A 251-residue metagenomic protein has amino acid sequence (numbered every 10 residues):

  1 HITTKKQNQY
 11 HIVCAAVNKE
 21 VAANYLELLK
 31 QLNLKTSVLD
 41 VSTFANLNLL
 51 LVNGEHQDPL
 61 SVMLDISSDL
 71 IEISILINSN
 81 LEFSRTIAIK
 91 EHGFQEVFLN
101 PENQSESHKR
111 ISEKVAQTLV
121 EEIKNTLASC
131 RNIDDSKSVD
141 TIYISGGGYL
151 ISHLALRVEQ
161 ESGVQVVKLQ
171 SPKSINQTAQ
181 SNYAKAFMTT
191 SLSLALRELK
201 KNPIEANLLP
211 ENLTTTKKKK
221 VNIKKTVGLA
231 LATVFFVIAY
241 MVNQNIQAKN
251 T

Functional and structural regions predicted by a protein language model:
H1-N250: Hydrophobic/aromatic-enriched cytosolic interaction surfaces used to assemble or bind macromolecules
